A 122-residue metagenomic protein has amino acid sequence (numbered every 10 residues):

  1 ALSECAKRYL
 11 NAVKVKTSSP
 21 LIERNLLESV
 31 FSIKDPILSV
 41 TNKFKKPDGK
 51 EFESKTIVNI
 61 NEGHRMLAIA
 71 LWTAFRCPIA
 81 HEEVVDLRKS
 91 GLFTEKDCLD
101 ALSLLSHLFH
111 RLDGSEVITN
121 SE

Functional and structural regions predicted by a protein language model:
A1-L71, G114-E122: Amphipathic alpha-helical interface elements
I57-E122: Charge-enriched, short contiguous segments at helix-coil
